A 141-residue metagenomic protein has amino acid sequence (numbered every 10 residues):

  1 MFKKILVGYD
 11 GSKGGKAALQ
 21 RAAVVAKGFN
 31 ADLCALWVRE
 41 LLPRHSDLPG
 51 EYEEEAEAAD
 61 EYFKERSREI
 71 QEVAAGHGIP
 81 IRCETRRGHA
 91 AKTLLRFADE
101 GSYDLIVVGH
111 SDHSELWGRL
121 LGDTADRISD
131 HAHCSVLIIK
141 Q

Functional and structural regions predicted by a protein language model:
K3-P49, H77: Small/aliphatic-rich secondary-structure junction motif
K27, R96-D99, D130: Solvent-exposed polar/charged
C34, R82, L137: Conserved beta-strand positions in the Rossmann-like core of class I SAM-dependent methyltransferases
G50-E54, E100-S102, T124-A125: Short, hinge-like loop/turn segments at secondary-structure boundaries
Y52-E65: A short acidic, glycine-rich active-site loop that binds or catalyzes chemistry on phosphate/adenosine moieties
E72-I106: Structural beta-alpha unit
L105-D130: Glycine-rich, Arg-bearing micro-motifs that act as flexible, cationic patches
C134-Q141: Short, flexible loop segments at boundaries between secondary-structure elements
